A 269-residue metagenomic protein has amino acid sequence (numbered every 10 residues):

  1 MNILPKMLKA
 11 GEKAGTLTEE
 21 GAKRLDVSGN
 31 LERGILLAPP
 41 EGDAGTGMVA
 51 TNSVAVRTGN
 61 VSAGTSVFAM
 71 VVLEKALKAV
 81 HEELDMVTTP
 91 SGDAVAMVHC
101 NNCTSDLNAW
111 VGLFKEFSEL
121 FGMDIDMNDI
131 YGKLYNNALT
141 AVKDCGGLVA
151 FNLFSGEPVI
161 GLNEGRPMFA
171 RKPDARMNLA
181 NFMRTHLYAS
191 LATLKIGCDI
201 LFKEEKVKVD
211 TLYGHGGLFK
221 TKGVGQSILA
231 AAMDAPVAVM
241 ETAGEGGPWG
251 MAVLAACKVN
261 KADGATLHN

Functional and structural regions predicted by a protein language model:
M1, L8-Y213, L218-N269: Active-site core segments that coordinate phosphate-bearing ligands/cofactors across diverse enzyme families
